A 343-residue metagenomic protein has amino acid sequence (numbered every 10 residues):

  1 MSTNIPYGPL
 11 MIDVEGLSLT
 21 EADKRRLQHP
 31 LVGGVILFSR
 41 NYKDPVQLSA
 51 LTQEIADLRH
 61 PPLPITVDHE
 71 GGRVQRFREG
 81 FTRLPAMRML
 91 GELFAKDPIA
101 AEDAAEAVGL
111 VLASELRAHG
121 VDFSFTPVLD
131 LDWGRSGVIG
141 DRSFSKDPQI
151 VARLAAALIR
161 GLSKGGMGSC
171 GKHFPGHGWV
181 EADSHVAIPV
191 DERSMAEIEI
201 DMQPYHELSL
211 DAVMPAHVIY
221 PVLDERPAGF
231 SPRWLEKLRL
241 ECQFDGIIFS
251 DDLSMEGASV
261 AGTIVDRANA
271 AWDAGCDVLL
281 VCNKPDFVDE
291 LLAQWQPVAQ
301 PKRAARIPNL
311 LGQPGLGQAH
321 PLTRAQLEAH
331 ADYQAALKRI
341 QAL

Functional and structural regions predicted by a protein language model:
M1-I65, R73-R83, L343: N-terminal hydrophobic targeting/anchoring segments and the immediately downstream early-domain regions of hydrolases
L19, R40-L58, L63, Q75 (+5 more regions): Second-shell residues forming the walls of enzyme active-site clefts
G34-R40, D122-V128, G275-L279: Divalent metal-dependent hydrolysis catalytic cores, especially in the metallo-beta-lactamase
K43-A50, A95-S114, K146-R153, E197-I198: Glycine-rich anion/phosphate-binding loops
L58-P85, A105-L131, V151, A155 (+1 more regions): Glycine-rich, aromatic-flanked loop segments that form ligand/cofactor-binding clefts across common enzyme folds
F81-I99, S145: A charged helix-plus-loop insertion that forms the helical arch/lid used to bind and gate nucleic-acid substrates
F123-K146, F174-D191: Short glycine/serine-rich loop/turn segments
P297-L343: Extended, intrinsically disordered, low-complexity segments
